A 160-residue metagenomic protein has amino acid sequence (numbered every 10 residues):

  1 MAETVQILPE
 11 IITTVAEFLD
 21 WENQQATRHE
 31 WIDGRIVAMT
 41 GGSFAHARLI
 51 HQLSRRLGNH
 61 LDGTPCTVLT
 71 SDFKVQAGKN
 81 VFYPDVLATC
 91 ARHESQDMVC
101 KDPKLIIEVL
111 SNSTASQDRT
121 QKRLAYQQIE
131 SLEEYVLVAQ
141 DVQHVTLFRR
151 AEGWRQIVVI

Functional and structural regions predicted by a protein language model:
M1-I160: Gly/Pro/Ser/Thr-rich low-complexity, intrinsically disordered segments predominantly at protein N-termini
